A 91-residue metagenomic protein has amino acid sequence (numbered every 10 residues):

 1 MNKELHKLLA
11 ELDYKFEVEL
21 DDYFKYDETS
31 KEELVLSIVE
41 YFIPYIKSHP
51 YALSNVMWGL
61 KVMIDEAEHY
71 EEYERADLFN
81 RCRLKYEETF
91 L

Functional and structural regions predicted by a protein language model:
M1-G59: Long, non-catalytic architectural segments outside compact domain cores
E68-E71: Hydrophobic/aromatic side-chain positions at a characteristic register within alpha-helices of tetratricopeptide repeats
R83-Y86: TPR/TPR-like alpha-solenoid repeats
E88-L91: Boundary/linker segments of alpha-helical solenoid repeat arrays
